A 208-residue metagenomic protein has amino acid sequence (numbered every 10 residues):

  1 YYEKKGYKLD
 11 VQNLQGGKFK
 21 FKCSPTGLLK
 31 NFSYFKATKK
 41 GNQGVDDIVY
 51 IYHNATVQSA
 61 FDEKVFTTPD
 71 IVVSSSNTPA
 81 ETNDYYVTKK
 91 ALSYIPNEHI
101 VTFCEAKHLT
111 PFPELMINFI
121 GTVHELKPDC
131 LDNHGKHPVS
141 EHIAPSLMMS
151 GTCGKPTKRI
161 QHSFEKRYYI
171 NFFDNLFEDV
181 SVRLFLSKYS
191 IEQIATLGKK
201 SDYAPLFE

Functional and structural regions predicted by a protein language model:
Y1, P205-E208: Interfaces and regulatory segments of ATP-dependent nucleotide/adenylate/phosphodiester-chemistry enzymes
Y1-K20: Nuclease-adjacent, charged terminal/linker segments that flank catalytic cores
K5, Q15-G16, T26, H134 (+1 more regions): Feature targets compositionally biased, intrinsically disordered low-complexity regions with long contiguous runs
Q12-L14, N54, N175: Conserved beta-strand termini and adjacent loop/short-helix elements that scaffold enzyme active sites in alpha/beta
Q12-Q15, Q43, Q58, Q161 (+1 more regions): Residue-identity detector for glutamine
K18-E98, P111: Active-site metal-binding core of divalent-cation-utilizing nuclease and nuclease-like domains
S75-Y203: Acidic, metal/cofactor-coordinating or nucleic-acid-engaging core segments within structured domains
